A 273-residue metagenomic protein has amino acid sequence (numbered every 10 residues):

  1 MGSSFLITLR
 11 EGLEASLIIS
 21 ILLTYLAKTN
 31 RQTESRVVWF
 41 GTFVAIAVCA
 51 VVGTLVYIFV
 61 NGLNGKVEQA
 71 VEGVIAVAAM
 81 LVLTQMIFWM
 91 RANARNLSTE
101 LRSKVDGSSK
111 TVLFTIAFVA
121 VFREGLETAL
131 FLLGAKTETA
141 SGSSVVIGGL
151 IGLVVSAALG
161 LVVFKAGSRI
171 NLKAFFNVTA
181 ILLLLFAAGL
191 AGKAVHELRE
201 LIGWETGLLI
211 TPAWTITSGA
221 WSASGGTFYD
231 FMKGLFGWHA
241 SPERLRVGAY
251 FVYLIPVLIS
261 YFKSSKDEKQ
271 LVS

Functional and structural regions predicted by a protein language model:
M1-R123, T128-S273: Multi-pass alpha-helical transmembrane bundle typical of ion/small-solute transporters and intramembrane aspartyl
